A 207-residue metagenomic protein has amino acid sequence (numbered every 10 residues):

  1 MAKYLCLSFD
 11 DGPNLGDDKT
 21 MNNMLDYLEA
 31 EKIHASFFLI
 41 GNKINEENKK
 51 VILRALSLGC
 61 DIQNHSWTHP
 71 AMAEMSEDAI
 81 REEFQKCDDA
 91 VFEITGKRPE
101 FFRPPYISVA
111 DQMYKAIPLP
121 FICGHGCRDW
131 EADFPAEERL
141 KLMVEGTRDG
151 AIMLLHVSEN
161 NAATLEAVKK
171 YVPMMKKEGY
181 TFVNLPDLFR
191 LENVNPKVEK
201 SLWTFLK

Functional and structural regions predicted by a protein language model:
M1, E29-K32, I44-N45, A162-K207: C-terminal domain-boundary segment and adjacent tail
M1-A71, A79, K86, A90: Active-site beta->alpha N-cap acidic-glycine motif
G12-D18, L39-N48, P70-D78, R103-V109 (+2 more regions): Acidic-and-aromatic substrate-binding clefts and catalytic sites of carbohydrate-active enzymes
N23-D26, K50, R54-S57, E82 (+5 more regions): Alpha-helical scaffolding segments of alpha/beta enzyme cores, especially the outer helices of TIM-barrel or partial
D26-H34, F38, D61, W67 (+3 more regions): CE4/NodB-like, metal-dependent polysaccharide N-deacetylase domain that modifies extracellular/periplasmic N-acetylated
V51-L53, D78-I80, A136-E138, P196-S201: Short low-complexity, flexible loop/linker segments enriched in glycine and/or proline with clustered acidic
S57-C60, I94-R98, K197-K207: Structural recognition of alpha->loop->beta junctions
R98, S108-G146, Y180-E192: His/Asp/Glu-enriched short active-site or ligand-binding loop at hydrolase and phosphoryl-transfer sites
